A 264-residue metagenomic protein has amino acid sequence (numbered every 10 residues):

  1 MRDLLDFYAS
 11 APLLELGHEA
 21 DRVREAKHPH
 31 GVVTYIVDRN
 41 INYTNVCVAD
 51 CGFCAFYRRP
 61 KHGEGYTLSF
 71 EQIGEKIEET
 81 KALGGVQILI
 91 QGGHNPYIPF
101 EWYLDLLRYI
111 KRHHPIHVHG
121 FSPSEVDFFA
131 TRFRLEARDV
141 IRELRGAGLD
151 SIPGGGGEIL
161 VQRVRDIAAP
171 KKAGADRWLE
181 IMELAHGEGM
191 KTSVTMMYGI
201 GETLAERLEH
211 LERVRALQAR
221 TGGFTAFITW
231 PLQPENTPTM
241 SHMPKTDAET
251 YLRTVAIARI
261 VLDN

Functional and structural regions predicted by a protein language model:
M1-A49: Flexible, acidic/Gly-rich N-terminal and inter-domain linker regions that tether and position cofactor-handling modules
Y8-A9, Y35-I41, R58-E64, L89-E101 (+2 more regions): Glycine-rich, proline-tolerant flexible connector loops at the mouths of alpha/beta enzymes
D38-R39, Y57-E71, S124-E136, I167-K172 (+1 more regions): Active-site mouth loops of central-metabolism enzymes
D50, C54-Y57: Cys/His-rich metal-chelating microdomains
C51, V86-I88, F100, L104-M197: Radical SAM/AdoMet-radical enzyme domain recognition
R58-G92: Conserved alpha-helical substructure of the radical SAM core
F70-I77, R134-E143, L211: Short, acidic/polar
G92, H113, V118, G146-G157 (+2 more regions): Conserved C-terminal portion of the radical SAM core fold that forms the substrate/S-adenosylmethionine-binding
